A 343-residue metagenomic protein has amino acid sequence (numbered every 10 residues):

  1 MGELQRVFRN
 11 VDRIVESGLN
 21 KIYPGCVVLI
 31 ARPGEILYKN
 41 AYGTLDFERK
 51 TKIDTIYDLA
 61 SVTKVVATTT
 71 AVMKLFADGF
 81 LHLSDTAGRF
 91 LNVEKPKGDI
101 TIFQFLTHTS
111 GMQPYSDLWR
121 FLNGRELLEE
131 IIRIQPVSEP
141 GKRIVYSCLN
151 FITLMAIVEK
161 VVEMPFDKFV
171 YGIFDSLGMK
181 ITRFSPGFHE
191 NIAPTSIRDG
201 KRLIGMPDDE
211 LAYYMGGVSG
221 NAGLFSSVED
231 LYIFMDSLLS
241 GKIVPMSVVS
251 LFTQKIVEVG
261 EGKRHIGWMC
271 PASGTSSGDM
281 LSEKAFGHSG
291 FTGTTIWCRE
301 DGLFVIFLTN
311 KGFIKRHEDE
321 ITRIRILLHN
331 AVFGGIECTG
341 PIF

Functional and structural regions predicted by a protein language model:
L4-L59, F80-H82, E129, I134 (+1 more regions): Short, conserved catalytic-motif segment at the N-terminal edge
V15-E16, V28, G34, T55-L83 (+3 more regions): Active-site SXXK
V27, A41, G267, T295-W297: Short, surface-exposed charged micro-motifs
H82-P96: Short, glycine/proline-biased beta-turn/loop segments that scaffold the active-site neighborhood
K97-K284: Short, surface-exposed loop or secondary-structure junction motifs that flank catalytic or metal-binding residues
K255, S273-S276, K315-F343: Short, gly/Ser/Thr-rich active-site loops of penicillin-recognizing serine hydrolases
A285, T292-F304: Short, surface-exposed beta-strand/loop micro-motifs that present aromatic residues
F307-N310: Short Ser/Thr-interspersed hydrophobic loop/turn segments at strand-loop and sheet-helix junctions that line or gate
